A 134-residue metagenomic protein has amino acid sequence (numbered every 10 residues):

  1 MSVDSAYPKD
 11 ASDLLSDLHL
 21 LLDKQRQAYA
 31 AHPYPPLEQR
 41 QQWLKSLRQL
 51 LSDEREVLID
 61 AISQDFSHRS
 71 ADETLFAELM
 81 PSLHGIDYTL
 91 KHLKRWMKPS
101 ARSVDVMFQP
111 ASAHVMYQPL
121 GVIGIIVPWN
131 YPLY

Functional and structural regions predicted by a protein language model:
M1-H114: N-terminal Rossmann-like NAD(P)+-binding subdomain of aldehyde/semialdehyde dehydrogenases
S103-Y134: Conserved small-residue-rich beta-alpha loop and adjacent elements that most often cradle the phosphate/pyrophosphate
